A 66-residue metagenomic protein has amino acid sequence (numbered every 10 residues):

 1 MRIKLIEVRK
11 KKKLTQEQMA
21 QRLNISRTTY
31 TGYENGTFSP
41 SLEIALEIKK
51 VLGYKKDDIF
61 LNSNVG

Functional and structural regions predicted by a protein language model:
I3-R22: Short basic helix-loop element that most often maps to the first helix and adjoining turn of HTH DNA-binding modules
V8-K13, G32, E43, D58-G66: Short, charged recognition helix plus adjacent turn of helix-turn-helix-like nucleic-acid-binding domains
Q18, T29, D58: Residues in the helix-turn-helix
I25-F38: Recognition helix of helix-turn-helix/homeodomain-like DNA-binding domains that insert into the DNA major groove
E34, I44, L52: DNA major-groove recognition helix of helix-turn-helix
T37-E47: Short, basic-rich loop-to-helix N-cap that marks the start of a DNA-contacting helix
